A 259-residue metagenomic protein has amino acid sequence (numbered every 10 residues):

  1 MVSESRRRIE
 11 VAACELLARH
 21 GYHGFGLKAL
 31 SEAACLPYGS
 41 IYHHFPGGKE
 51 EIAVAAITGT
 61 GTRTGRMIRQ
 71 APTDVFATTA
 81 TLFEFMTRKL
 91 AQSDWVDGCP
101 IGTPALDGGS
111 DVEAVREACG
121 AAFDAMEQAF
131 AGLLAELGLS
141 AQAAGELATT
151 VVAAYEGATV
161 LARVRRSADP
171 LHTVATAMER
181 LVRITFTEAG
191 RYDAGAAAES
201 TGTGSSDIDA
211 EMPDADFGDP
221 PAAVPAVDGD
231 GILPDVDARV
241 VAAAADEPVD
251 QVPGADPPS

Functional and structural regions predicted by a protein language model:
R8, A12, L16-A55: Helix-turn-helix
A53, T81, Q92-E117: Amphipathic alpha-helical segments used for helix-helix packing
I57-R63: Short, basic, alpha-helical segments at the C-terminal edge of helix-turn-helix-like DNA-binding modules
R66-D97, L147-V151: Hydrophobic alpha-helical connector segments
K89, V152-D169, V182-R191: Amphipathic C-terminal alpha-helical segment
G102-T103, Q142-L161, T173-L181: Hydrophobic alpha-helical segments that form the core of small-molecule binding pockets and/or dimer interfaces
D111-E113, F123-A148, I184-G195: Hydrophobic alpha-helical bundle segments that form small-molecule/ligand-binding pockets
A197-P258: Mixed-charge, low-complexity intrinsically disordered regions enriched for alternating acidic
